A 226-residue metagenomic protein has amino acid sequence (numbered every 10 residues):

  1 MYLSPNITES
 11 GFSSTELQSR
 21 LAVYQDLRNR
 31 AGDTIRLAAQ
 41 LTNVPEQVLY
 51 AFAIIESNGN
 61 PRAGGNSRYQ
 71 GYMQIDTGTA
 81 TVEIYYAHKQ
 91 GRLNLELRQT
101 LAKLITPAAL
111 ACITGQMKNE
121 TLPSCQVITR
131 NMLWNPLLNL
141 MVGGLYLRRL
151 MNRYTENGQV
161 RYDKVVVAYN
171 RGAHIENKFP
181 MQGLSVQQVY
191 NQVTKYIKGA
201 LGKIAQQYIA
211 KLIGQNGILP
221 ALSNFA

Functional and structural regions predicted by a protein language model:
Y2-S13, A22-R28, T34, Q40-T42 (+1 more regions): Non-catalytic cell-wall polysaccharide-engagement segments
E16: Short Lys/Arg-rich basic patches
D33-T34, I54: N-terminal post-signal-peptidase region of extra-cytosolic proteins
V44-L49, R68-Q70, Y162: Extracytoplasmic
A51, M73-I75, A168: Structural recognition of the beta-strand scaffold that forms the well-ordered cores of secreted hydrolase catalytic
S57-G91: Conserved alpha-helical segments that form or flank metal/cofactor-binding pockets of metalloenzymes
